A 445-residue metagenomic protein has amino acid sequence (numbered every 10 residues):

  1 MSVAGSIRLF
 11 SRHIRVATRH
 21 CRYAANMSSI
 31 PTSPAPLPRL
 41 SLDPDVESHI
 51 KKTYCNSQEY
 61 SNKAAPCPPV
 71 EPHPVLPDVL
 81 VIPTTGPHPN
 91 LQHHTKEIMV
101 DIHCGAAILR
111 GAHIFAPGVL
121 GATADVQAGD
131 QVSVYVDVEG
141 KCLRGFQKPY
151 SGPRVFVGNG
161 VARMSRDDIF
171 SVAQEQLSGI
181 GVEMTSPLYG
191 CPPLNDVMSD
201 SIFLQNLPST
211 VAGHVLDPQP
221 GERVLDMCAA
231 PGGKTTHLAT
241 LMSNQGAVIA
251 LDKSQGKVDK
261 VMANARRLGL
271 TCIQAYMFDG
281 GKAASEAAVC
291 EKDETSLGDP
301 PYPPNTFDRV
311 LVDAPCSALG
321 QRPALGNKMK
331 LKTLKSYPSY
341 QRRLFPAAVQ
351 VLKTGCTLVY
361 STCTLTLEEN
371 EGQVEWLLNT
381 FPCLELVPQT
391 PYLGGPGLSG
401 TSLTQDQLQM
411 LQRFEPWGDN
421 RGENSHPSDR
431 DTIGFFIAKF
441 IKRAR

Functional and structural regions predicted by a protein language model:
S2-G232, T236-L241, L251, Q255 (+2 more regions): Glycine-rich nucleotide cofactor-binding entry segment
F10-H13, I30, E47-H49, T53-N56 (+10 more regions): C-terminal catalytic and target-recognition region of SAM-dependent MTase-like enzymes, primarily methyltransferases
P34, G129, A212, C228 (+5 more regions): Residue-level signal for inorganic ion chemistry
S201-I202, I273-Q274, L384: Short, conserved active-site loop motifs that form the nucleotide-linked donor/cofactor pocket
A239, P346-V349: A structural alpha-helix within SAM-dependent methyltransferase catalytic domains
Q245-I249: Short beta-strand element of Class I
L251-P304: S-adenosyl-L-methionine
G256-D259, P338, F345: Short alpha-helix immediately C-terminal to the canonical SAM-binding loop
